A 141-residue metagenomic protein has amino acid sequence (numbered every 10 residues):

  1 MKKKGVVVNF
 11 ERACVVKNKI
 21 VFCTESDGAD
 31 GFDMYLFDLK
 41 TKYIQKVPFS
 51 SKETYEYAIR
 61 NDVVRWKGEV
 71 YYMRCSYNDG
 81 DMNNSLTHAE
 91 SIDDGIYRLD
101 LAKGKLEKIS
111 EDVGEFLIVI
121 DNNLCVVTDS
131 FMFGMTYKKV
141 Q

Functional and structural regions predicted by a protein language model:
M1-K3, Q45-S50, E107-E111: Beta-propeller fold detector
V6-V16, E53-K67, E111-N122: Repeated scaffold domains used in trafficking and secretory/extracellular systems, primarily beta-propellers
V16-K17, D30, K40, W66 (+5 more regions): Short loop/turn segments that connect beta-strands within the blades of beta-propeller domains, predominantly WD40
V21-T24, Y71-R74, C125-T128: Residue position within the beta-strands of beta-propeller blades
A29-L36, N78-Y97, F131-Q141: Structural motif
D38-K42, D100-G104, Q141: Short loop/turn segments that connect beta-strands within beta-propeller blades
E56-W66, Y71-D94: Loop/turn-rich, solvent-exposed surfaces of beta-rich toroidal or solenoidal domains
V113-Q141: Blade-level signature of beta-propeller repeat domains, shared across WD40, Kelch, NHL, RCC1 and BNR/Asp-box propellers
